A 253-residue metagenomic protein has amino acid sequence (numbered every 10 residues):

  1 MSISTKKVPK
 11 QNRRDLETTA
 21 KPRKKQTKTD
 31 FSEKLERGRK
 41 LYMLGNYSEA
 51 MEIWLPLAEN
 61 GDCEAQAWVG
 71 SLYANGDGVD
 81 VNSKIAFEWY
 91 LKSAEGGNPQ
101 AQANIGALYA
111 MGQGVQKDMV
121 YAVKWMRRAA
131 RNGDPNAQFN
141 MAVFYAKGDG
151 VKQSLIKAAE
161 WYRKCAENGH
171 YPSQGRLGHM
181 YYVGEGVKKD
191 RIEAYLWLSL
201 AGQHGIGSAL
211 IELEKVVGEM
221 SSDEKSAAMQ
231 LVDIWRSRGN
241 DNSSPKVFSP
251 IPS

Functional and structural regions predicted by a protein language model:
S2-R23, S208-S253: Terminal, low-structured helical/coil segments at or just beyond the last alpha-helical repeat
A20-E33: TPR-adjacent "capping" and linker segments in tetratricopeptide-repeat scaffold/adaptor proteins
T29-D30, Y42-G45, E59-C63, N75-D77 (+12 more regions): Short helix-capping/linker turns of helical repeat alpha-solenoids
K34-E36, K40-L41, I53-L57, W68-N75 (+6 more regions): Hydrophobic face of amphipathic alpha-helices that form TPR/SEL1-like repeat modules and related alpha-solenoid
A67-W68, A103-N104, M119, F139-N140 (+5 more regions): Alpha-solenoid helical repeat scaffolds
